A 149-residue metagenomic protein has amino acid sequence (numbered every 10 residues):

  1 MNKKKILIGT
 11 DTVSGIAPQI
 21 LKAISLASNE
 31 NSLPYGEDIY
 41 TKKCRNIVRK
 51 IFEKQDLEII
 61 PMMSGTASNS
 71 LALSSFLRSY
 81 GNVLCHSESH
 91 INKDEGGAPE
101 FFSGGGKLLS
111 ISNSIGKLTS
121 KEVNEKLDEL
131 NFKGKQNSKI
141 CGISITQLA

Functional and structural regions predicted by a protein language model:
M1-A23: N-terminal amphipathic/basic leader segments beginning at the initiator methionine
T10, D56-I59, I143-L148: Structured catalytic cores of enzymes that bind and process phosphorylated ligands/cofactors
A17-G65, S87-E88, K93, A98: Conserved N-terminal alpha-helix of the aminotransferase class I/II PLP-enzyme fold
I51-K54, F76, I91, E100-S103 (+1 more regions): Solvent-exposed alpha-helices and their adjacent loops that cap or buttress functional pockets in soluble metabolic
D56-L77, I111-N113: Conserved core of the PLP fold type I
S75-K93: Conserved PLP-anchoring active-site segment centered on the Schiff-base-forming lysine
S103-L148: PLP-dependent aminotransferase-class I/II
